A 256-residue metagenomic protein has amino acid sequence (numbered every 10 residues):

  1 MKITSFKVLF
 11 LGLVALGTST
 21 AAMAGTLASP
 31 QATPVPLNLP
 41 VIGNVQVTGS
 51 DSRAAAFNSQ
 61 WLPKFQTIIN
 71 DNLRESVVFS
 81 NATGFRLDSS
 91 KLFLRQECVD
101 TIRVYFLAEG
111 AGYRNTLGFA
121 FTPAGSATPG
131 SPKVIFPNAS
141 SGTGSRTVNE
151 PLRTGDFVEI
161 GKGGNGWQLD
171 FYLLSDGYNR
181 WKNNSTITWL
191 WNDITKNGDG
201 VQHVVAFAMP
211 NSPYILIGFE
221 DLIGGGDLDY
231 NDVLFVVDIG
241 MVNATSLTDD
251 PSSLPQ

Functional and structural regions predicted by a protein language model:
K2-A24: Gram-negative bacterial Sec-dependent N-terminal signal peptides
G25-N231, I239-Q256: Extracellular distal adhesion/interaction modules in secreted or cell-surface proteins
